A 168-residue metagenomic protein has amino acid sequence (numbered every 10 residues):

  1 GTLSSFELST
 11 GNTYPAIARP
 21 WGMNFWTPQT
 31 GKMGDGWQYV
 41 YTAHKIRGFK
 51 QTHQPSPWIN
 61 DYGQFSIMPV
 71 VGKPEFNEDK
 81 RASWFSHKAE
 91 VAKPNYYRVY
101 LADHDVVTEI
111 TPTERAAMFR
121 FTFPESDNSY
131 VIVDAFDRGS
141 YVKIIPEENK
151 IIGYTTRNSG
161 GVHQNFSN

Functional and structural regions predicted by a protein language model:
T2-N168: Accessory carbohydrate-recognition regions in carbohydrate-active enzymes
